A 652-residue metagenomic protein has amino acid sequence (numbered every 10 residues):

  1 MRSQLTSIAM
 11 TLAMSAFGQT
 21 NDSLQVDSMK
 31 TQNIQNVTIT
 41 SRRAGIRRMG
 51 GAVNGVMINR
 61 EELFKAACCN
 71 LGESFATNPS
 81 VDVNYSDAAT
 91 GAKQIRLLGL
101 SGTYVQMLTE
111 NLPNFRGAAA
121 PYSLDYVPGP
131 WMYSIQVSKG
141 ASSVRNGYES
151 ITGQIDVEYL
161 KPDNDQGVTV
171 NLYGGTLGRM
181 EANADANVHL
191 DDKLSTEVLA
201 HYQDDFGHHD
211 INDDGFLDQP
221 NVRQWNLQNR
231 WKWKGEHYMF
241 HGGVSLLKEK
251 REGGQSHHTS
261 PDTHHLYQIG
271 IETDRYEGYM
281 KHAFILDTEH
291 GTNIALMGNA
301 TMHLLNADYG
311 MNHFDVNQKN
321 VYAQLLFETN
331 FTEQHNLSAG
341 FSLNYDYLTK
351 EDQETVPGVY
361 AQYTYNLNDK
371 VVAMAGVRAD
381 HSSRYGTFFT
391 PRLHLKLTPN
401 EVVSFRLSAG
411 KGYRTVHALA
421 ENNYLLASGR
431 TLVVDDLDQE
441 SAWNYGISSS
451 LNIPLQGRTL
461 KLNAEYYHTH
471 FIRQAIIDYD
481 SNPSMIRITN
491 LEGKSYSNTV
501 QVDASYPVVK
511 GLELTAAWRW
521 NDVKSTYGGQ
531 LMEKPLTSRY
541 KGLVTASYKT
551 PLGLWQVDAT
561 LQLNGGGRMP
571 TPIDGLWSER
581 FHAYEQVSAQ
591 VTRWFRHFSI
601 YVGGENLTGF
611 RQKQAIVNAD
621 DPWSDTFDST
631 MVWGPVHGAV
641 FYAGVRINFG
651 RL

Functional and structural regions predicted by a protein language model:
T20-F64, G102: Short, acidic, small-residue-rich periplasmic hinge/interaction motif at the N-terminus of Gram-negative outer-membrane
G72-P113: Extracytoplasmic beta-strand/coil segments of soluble accessory domains associated with Gram-negative outer-membrane
L112-K139, L227, S629: Short acidic/polar hinge/loop motifs at secondary-structure boundaries that mediate gating or recognition
Y126-G167: A beta-strand signature from Gram-negative outer-membrane beta-barrel systems, especially the internal plug domain
D205-N226, K232-I294, A300-N317: Flexible loop and strand-edge segments within Gram-negative outer membrane beta-barrel domains
N293-A307, T398, S404-R406, D438-Y496: Membrane-embedded beta-barrel scaffold of Gram-negative outer-membrane proteins
N366-N368, Y466-H470, N490-T571, R646-R651: Gram-negative outer-membrane beta-barrel transporters
L563-P570, T592-L652: C-terminal beta-signal and adjacent terminal beta-strands/loops of Gram-negative outer-membrane beta-barrel proteins
